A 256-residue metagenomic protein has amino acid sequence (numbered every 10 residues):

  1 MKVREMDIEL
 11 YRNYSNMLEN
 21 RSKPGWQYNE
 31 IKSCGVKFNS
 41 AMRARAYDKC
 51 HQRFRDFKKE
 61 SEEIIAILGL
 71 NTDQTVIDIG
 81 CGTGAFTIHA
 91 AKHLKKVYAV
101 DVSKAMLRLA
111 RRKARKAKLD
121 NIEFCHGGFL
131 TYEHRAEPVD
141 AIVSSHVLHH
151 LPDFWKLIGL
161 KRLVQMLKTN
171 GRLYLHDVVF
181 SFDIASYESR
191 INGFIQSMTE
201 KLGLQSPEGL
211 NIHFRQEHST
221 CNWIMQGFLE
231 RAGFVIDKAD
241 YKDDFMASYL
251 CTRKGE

Functional and structural regions predicted by a protein language model:
V3-N71: Conserved class I S-adenosyl-L-methionine
D73-G80: Conserved class I S-adenosyl-L-methionine
T83-T131: Class I SAM-dependent methyltransferase SAM/SAH-binding core
V143: A conserved beta-strand element that flanks and buttresses the S-adenosyl-L-methionine
H146-V147: Short catalytic micro-motifs in class I SAM-dependent methyltransferases
L157-T169: A short glycine-rich, Lys/Arg-flanked "PGG" loop and its adjoining helix->strand segment in the class I
H176-A232, A239: C-terminal alpha-helical "lid/dimerization" subdomain adjacent to the S-adenosyl-L-methionine
A232-F234, K238-E256: Core SAM-dependent methyltransferase catalytic element
